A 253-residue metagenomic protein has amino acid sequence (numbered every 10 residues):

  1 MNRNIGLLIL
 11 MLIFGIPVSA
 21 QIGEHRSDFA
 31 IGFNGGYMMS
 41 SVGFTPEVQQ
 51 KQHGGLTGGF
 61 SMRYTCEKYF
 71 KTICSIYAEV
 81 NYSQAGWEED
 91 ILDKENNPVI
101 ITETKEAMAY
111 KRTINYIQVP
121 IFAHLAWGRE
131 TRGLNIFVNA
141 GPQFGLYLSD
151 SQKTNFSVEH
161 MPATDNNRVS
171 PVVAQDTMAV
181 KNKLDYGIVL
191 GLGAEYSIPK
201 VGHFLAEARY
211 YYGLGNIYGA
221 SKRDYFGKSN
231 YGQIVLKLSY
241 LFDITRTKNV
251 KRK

Functional and structural regions predicted by a protein language model:
M1-R26, N34, L238-I244: Bacterial Sec-dependent N-terminal signal peptides
Q21-D28, E67-C74, G128-N135, I198-H203 (+1 more regions): Short loop/turn motifs that connect adjacent beta-strands in outer-membrane beta-barrel proteins
Q21-R63, L241-D243, K253: Short glycine/proline- and aromatic-enriched beta-strand/turn motifs that initiate or cap beta-hairpins
F33-Y37, G58-Y64, Y82, V119-W127 (+4 more regions): Residues on the lipid-exposed face of transmembrane beta-strands in outer-membrane beta-barrel proteins
S41-H53, A85-Y116, Y147-D185, N216-Q233: Extracellular/periplasm-exposed beta-strand and loop segments of Gram-negative cell-envelope proteins, dominated by
H53-G59, I73-S75, Y116-P120, N135-F137 (+2 more regions): Transmembrane beta-barrel architecture of outer-membrane proteins
C74, S83-Q84, I114-N115, A126-F137 (+4 more regions): Acidic/histidine-enriched, beta-strand-rich ligand/metal-binding domains
D185, G193-K253: Predominantly the C-terminal beta-signal and adjacent terminal strand-loop region of outer-membrane beta-barrel
